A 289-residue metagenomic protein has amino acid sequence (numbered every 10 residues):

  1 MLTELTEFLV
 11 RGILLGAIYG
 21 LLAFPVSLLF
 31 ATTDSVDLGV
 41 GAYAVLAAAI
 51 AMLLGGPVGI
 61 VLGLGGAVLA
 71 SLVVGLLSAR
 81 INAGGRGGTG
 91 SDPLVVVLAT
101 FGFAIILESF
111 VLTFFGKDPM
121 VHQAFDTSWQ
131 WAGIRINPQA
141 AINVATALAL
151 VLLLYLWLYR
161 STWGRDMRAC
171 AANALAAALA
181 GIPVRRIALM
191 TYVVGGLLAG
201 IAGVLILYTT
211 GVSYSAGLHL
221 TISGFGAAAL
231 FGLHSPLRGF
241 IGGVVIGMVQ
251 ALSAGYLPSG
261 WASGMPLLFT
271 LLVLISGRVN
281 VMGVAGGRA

Functional and structural regions predicted by a protein language model:
M1-L22, I50, P57-G63, T89-V97 (+5 more regions): Membrane-interfacial amphipathic/re-entrant helices at transmembrane-helix boundaries
L2-I18, L158, T162, L189-F231 (+1 more regions): Inter-helical junctions in multi-pass inner-membrane proteins, predominant in energy-converting antiporter-like
E4-P57, L77-S91, L230-P236: Single transmembrane alpha-helix segments in multi-pass membrane proteins
P25, F114, A172-R186, Y256-A289: Cytosolic-side transmembrane-helix boundaries in multi-pass membrane proteins
V26-A47, T89-V95, D166, V184 (+4 more regions): Short, non-helical or kinked segments that cap or interrupt transmembrane helices
A31-V36, A70-P119, R160, L218-T221 (+3 more regions): Short loop segments and helix-boundary regions at transmembrane helix junctions of multi-pass inner-membrane proteins
S91-R160, I187, L257-S259, G286-A289: Transmembrane helix-bundle core of multi-pass membrane transporters and related energy-transducing complexes
R135-V212, P236-I241: Helix-loop-helix "hairpin" substructures at the membrane interface of multi-pass membrane proteins
